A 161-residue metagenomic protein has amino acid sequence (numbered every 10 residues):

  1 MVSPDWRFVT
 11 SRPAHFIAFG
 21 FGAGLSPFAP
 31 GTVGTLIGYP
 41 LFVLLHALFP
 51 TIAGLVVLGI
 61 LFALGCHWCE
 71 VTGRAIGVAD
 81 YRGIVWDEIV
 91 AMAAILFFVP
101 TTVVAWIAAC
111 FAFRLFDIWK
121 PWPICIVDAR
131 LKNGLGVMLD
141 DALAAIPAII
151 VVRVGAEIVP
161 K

Functional and structural regions predicted by a protein language model:
M1-G34, C66-I95, L115-P147: Interhelical loop and helix-boundary elements at the membrane-water interface of polytopic inner-membrane proteins
S26-G38, F42-H46, A53-L58, T72: Short Lys/Arg-rich amphipathic alpha-helical segments
V43, L58-H67, A91, L96-F97 (+2 more regions): Alpha-helical transmembrane segments of multi-pass membrane proteins
H46-A53, F98-A105: Transmembrane helix interruption/hinge and helix-loop junction motifs
V152-K161: Juxtamembrane boundary at the C-terminal end of a transmembrane helix
